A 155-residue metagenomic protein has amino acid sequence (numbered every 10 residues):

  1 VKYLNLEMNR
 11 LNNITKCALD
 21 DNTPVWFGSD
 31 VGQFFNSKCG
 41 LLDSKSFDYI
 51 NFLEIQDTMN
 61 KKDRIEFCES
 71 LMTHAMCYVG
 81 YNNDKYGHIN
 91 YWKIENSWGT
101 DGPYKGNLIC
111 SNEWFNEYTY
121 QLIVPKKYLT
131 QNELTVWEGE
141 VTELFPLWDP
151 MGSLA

Functional and structural regions predicted by a protein language model:
V1-A155: Active-site signature of cysteine proteases
